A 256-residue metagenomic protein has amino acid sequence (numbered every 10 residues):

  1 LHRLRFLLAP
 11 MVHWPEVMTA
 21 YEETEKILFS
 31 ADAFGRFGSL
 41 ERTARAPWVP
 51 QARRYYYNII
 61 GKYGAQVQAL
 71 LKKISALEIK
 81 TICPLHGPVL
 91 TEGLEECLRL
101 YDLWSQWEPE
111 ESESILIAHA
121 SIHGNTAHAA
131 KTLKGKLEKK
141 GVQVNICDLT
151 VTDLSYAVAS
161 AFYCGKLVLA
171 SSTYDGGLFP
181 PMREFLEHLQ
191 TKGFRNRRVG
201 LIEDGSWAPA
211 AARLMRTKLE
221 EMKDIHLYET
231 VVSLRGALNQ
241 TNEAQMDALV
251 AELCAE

Functional and structural regions predicted by a protein language model:
L1-R45: Catalytic core of the metallo-beta-lactamase
L4, I27, I115-I117, V199: Conserved hydrophobic helix-helix packing surfaces used for dimerization/oligomerization
A9-P10, R99, C147-T152: Short gly/ser/thr-rich secondary-structure transition/capping motifs
S30, L85, A118-A120, I202: Short hydrophobic segments within beta-strands
A33-G35, H86-V89, I122: Glycine-rich beta-alpha junction loops
L40-I82, H86-V89, T132-C147, A157-E256: FMN-binding flavodoxin-like domain, especially the glycine-rich phosphate-binding loop
C83-E111: Short N-terminal or domain-adjacent regulatory/targeting segments
A118-K140: Short, charged N-terminal beta->alpha structural module
